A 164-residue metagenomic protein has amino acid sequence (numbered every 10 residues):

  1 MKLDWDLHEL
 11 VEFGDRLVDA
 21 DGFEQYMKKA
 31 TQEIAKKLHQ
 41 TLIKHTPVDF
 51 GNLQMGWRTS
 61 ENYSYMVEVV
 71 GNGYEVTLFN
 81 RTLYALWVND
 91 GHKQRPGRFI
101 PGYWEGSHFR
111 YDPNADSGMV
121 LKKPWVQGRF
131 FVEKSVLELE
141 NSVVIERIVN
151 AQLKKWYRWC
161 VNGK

Functional and structural regions predicted by a protein language model:
M1-A85, R98-K164: Short, Lys/Arg-rich flexible segments
W87-K93: Short conserved micro-motifs at the rims of enzyme active sites and ligand-binding pockets
